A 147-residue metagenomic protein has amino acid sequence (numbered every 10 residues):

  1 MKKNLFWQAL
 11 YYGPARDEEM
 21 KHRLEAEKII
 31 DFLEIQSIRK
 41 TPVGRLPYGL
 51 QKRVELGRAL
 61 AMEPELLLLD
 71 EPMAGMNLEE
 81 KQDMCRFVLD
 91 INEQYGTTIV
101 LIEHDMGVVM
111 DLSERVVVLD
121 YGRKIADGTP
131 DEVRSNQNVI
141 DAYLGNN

Functional and structural regions predicted by a protein language model:
M1-N147: Glycine-rich phosphate-binding loops of nucleotide-dependent enzymes
